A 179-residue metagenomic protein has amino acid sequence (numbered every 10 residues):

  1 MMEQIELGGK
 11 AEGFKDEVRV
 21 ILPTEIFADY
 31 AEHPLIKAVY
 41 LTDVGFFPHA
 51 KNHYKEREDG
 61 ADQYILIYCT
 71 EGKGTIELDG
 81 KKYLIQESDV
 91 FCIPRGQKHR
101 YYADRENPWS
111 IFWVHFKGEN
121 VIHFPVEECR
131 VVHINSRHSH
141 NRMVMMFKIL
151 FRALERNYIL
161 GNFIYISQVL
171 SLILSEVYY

Functional and structural regions predicted by a protein language model:
M1-Y30: N-terminal low-complexity or simple alpha-helical regulatory segments that function as activation/interaction modules
K10-G13, E17, V39-T42, S139-M146: N-proximal short alpha-helices
E25, A38, L160-G161: Membrane-interface helix-boundary signature
E25-L35, Y101-Y102: Intrinsically disordered, low-complexity boundary segments flanking structured domains
I36-R130: N-terminal regulatory/effector-sensing and dimerization cores that precede helix-turn-helix DNA-binding domains
V114, E119, H138-Y179: An amphipathic alpha-helical interaction segment
V131-S139: A short, structured beta-strand-centered segment in the mid-to-C-terminal lobe of catalytic cores from group-transfer
